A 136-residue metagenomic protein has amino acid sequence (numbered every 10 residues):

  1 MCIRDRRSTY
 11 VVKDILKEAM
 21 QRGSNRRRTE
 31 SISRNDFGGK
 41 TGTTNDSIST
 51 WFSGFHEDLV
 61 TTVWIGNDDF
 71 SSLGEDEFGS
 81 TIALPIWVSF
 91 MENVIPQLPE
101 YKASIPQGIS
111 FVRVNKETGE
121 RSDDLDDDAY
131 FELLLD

Functional and structural regions predicted by a protein language model:
R4-L135: A penicillin-recognizing enzyme superfamily signal
